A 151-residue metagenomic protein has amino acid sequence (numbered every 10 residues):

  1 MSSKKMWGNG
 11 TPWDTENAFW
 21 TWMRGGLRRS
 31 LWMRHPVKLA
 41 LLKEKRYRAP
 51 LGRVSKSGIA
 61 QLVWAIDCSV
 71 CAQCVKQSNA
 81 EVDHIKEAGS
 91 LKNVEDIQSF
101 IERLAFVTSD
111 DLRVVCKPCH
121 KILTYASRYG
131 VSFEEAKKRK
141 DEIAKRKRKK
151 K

Functional and structural regions predicted by a protein language model:
M1-K4, S69, D83, D141-K151: Polar low-complexity intrinsically disordered regions
S2-A72, Q98-D110: Short, charged surface segments at domain edges that flank catalytic/cofactor-binding sites
W7, E81-V82, P118: Intrinsically disordered, low-complexity peptide-like regions
L41, K45, A49, N93 (+1 more regions): Charge-rich, low-complexity amphipathic helices in intrinsically disordered tails/linkers adjacent to domains
C68-C74, C116-C119: Disulfide-bonded cysteines in secreted/extracellular proteins and peptides
A72-D111, S127-Y129: Histidine-centered nuclease catalytic patch
F106-K151: A detector for short metal-coordination/catalytic motifs
